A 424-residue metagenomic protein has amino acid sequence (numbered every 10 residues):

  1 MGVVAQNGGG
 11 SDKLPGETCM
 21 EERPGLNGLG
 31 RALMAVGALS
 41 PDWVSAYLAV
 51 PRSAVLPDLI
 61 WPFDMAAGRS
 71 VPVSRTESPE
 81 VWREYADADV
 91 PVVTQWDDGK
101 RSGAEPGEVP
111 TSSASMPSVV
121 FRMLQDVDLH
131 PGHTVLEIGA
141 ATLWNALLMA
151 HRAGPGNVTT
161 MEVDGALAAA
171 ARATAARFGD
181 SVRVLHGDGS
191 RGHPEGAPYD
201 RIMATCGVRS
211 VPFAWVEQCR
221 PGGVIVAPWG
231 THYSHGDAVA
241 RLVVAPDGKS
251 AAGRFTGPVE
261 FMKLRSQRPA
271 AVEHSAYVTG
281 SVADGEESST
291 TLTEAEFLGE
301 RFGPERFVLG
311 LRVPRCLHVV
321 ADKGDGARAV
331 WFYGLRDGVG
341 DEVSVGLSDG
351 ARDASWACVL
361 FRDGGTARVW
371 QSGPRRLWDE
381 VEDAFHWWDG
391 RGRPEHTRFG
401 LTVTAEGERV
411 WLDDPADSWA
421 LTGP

Functional and structural regions predicted by a protein language model:
G2-L136, N145, D363, R368 (+1 more regions): Class I SAM-dependent transferase core
G28, A170, E380-D383: Long, highly charged amphipathic alpha-helices
G37, P51-V55, A204, F385-G392: Short amphipathic alpha-helical segments enriched in hydrophobics
A38-V44, E108-P117, D322-G334, G338 (+4 more regions): Hydrophobic alpha-helical segments that drive targeting, anchoring, or assembly
G107-V226, H232-S234, A245: Conserved nucleotide-cofactor-binding alpha/beta core module
M203, R209-G340, W419-T422: Class I SAM-binding transferase module
V339-P424: C-terminal target-recognition/interaction regions appended to catalytic cores
